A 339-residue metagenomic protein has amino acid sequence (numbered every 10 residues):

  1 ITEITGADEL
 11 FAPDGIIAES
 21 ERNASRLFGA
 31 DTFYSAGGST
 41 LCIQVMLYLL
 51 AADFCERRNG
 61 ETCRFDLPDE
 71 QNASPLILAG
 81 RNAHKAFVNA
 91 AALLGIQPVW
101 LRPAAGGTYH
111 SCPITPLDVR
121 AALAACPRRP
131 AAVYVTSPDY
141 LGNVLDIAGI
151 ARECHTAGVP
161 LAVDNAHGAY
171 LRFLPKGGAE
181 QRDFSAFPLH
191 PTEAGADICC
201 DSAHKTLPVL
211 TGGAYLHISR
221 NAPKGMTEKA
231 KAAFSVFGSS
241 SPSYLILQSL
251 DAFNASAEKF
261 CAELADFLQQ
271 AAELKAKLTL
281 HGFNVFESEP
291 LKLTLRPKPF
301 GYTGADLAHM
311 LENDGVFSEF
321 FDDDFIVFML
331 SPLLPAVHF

Functional and structural regions predicted by a protein language model:
T2-L41, R58, N82: Conserved N-terminal alpha-helix of the aminotransferase class I/II PLP-enzyme fold
E9, G37-G60, F65, S74-N284: Conserved PLP-enzyme active-site core in the AAT-like
E19, N23, L27, S249-A252 (+3 more regions): Amphipathic alpha-helical segments that form well-ordered structural scaffolds and often line/cohere around active
T32-F33, P98, S318: Generic structural signal for residues in well-ordered beta-strands
F33-A36, V133-T136, V327-S331: Short glycine-rich or small-residue beta-strand-to-loop segments that form or flank ligand, phosphate, metal/Fe-S
A276-F339: Conserved C-terminal alpha-helix-loop-beta "cap" of PLP-dependent enzymes that closes/shapes the active-site mouth
